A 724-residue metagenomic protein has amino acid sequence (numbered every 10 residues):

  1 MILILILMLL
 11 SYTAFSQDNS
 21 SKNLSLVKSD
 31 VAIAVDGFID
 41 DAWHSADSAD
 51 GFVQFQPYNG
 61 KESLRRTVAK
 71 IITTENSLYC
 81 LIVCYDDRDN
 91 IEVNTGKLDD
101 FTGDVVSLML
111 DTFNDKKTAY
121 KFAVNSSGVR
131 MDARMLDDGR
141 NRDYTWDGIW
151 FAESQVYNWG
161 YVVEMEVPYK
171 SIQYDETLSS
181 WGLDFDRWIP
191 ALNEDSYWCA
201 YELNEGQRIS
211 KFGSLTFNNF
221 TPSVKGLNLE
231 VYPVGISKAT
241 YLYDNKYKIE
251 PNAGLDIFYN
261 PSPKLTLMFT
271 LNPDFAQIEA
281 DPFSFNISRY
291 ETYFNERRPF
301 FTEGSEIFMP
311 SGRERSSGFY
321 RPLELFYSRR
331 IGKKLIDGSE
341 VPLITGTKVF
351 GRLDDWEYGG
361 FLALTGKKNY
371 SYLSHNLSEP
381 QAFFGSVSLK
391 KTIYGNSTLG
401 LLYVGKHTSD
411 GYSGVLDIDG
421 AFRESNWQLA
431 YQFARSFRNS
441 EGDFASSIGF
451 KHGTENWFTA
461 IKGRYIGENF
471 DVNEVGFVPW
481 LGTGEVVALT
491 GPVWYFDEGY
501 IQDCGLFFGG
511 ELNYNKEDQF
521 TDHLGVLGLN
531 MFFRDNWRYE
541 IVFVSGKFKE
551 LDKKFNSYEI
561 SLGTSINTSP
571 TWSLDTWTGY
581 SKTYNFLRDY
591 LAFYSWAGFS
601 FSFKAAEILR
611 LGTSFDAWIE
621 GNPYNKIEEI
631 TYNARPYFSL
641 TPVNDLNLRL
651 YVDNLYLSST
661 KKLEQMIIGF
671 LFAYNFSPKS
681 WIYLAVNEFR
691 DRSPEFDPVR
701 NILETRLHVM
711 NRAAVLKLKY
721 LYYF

Functional and structural regions predicted by a protein language model:
M1-S21: Bacterial Sec-dependent N-terminal signal peptides
Q17-F384, K390: Structural preference for beta-rich elements and adjacent junctions enriched in aromatics
N76-L78, T118, Y161, T177-W181 (+15 more regions): Outer-envelope beta-barrel architecture signal
D99, D138-R140, C199-L203, E250 (+9 more regions): Flexible, surface-exposed loop regions and adjacent strand-edge segments of Gram-negative outer-membrane beta-barrel
S223-V224, E230-I249, S339, K368-F384 (+9 more regions): Primarily recognizes Gram-negative and organellar outer-membrane beta-barrels
V224-M268, Y358, A382-F437, F496 (+5 more regions): Surface-exposed extracellular loop regions of Gram-negative outer-membrane beta-barrel proteins
Y243-N245, S288, D337, L373-P380 (+6 more regions): Alpha-helix capping and helix-loop boundary segments enriched in small/acidic/polar residues
P342-I344, A430-F724: Exposed, low-structure sequence patches enriched in small/polar residues
